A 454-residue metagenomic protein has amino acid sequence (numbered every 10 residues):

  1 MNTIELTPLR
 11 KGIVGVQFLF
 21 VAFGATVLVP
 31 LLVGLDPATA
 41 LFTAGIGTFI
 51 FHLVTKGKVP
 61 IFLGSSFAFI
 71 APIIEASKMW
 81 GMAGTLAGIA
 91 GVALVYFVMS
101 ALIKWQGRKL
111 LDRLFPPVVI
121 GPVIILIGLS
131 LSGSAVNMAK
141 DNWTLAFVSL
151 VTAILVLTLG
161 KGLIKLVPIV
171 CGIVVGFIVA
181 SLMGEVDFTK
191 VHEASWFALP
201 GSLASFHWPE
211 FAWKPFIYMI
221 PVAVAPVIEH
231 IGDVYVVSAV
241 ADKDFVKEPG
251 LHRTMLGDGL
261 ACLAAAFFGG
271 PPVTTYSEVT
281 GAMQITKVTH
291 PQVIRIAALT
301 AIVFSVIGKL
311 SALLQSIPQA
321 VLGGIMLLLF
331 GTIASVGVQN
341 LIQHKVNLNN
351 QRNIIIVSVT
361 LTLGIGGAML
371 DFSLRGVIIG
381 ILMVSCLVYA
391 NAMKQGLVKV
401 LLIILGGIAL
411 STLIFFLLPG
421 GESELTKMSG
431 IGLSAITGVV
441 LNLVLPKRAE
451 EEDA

Functional and structural regions predicted by a protein language model:
M1-I13, F188-L203, A239-V246, R253-T254 (+1 more regions): Intrinsically disordered, low-complexity non-transmembrane regions of multi-pass membrane transporters
M1-I61, A68-M79: N-terminal signal-anchor module of multipass membrane proteins
N2-L9, G34-H52, K58, I220-P291 (+1 more regions): Membrane-embedded helical hairpins/re-entrant loop segments and their flanking transmembrane helices within multi-pass
G12-A22, L145-S149, V167-P168, P200-V234 (+1 more regions): Hydrophobic, membrane-embedded alpha-helices of multi-pass small-molecule transporters
G24-V27, V151-V156, V167, D187 (+4 more regions): Juxtamembrane interface elements at the cytosolic ends of transmembrane helices in multi-pass membrane proteins
L35-L41, G57-F69, L111-I120, K165-V170 (+4 more regions): Short, non-helical or kinked segments that cap or interrupt transmembrane helices
P72-W80, L157, V279-I294, T300-F304: Interfacial segments of multi-pass membrane proteins
M79-K190, A298, V303-E452: Membrane-embedded alpha-helical modules
